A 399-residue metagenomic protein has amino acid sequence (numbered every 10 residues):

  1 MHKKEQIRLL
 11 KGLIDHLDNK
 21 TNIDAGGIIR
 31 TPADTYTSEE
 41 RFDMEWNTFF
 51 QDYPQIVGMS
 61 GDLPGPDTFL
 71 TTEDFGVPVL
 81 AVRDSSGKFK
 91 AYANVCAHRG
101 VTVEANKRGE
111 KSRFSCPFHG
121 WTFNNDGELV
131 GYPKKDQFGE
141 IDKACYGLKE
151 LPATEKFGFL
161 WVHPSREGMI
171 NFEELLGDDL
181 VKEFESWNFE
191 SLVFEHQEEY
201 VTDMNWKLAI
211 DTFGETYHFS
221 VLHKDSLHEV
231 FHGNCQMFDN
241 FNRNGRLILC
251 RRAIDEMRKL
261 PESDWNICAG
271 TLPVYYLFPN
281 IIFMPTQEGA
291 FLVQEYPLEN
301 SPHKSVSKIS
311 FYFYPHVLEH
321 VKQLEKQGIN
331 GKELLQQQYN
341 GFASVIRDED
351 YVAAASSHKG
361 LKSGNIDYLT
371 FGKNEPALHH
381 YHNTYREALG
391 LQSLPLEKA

Functional and structural regions predicted by a protein language model:
M1-N106, L151-E155: N-terminal pre-ligand scaffold of iron-sulfur
H2-E5, V82, K88, T154 (+1 more regions): C-terminal catalytic domain of Rieske-type non-heme iron oxygenases
L9-G12, D34-S38, S115-W121, R166-G168 (+1 more regions): Short low-complexity stretches enriched in small and charged residues
L13-T21, N125, D179-K182, N266-I267: Short, flexible segments with low predicted structural confidence
I28, A33, S60, G100 (+10 more regions): Generic secondary-structure boundary/loop-capping signal
Q51-G58, D62-L63, Y132-Q137, Y275-P279: Short Pro/Gly-enriched beta-strand edge/turn motifs at strand-loop
D62-R166, I170-D178: Rieske [2Fe-2S] iron-sulfur-binding domain
